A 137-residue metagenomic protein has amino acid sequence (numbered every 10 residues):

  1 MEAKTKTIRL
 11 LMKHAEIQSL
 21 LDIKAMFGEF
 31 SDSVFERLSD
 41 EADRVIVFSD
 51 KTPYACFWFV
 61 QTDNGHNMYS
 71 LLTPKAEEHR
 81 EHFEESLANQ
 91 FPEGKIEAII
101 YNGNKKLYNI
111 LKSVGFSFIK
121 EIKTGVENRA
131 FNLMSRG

Functional and structural regions predicted by a protein language model:
M1-S33: Short amphipathic alpha-helix that is part of the acyltransferase structural core
F35, Y69-S70, H82-S86: Acidic/histidine-enriched, beta-strand-rich ligand/metal-binding domains
E36-E41, F57-N64: A conserved beta-strand-loop-helix scaffold within acyl/acetyltransferase catalytic domains
D40-C56: Conserved beta-hairpin
T62-K75: Conserved acetyl-CoA binding element of GNAT-fold acetyltransferases
K75-P92, N109, S113: Conserved acetyl-CoA-binding loop-helix of GNAT-fold acetyltransferases
E97-S113, K123-V126: Conserved beta-strand-loop-alpha-helix junction that forms the acyl-donor binding cleft
S117-N132: Conserved catalytic-core motifs of GNAT/GCN5-like acyltransferases
